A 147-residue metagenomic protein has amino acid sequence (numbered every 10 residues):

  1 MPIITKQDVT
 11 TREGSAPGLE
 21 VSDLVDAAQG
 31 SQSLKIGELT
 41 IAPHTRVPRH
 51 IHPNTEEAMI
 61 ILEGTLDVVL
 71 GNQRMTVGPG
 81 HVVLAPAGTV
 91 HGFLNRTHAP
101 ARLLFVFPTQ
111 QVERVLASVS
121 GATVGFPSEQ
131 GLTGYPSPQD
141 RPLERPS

Functional and structural regions predicted by a protein language model:
M1-S33, S118-S147: A short, N-terminal "cap"/entry segment at the start of jelly-roll beta-barrel domains of the cupin/DSBH fold
E20-D23, G37-H52: Conserved short histidine dyad/triad with adjacent acidic residue
E38, L84, A99-R114: A short hydrophobic beta-strand segment most commonly corresponding to one strand of the jelly-roll/cupin
L39, T65, Q73-M75: Well-ordered beta-strand scaffold positions
P43, N54-T55, Q73, T89-V90 (+2 more regions): A generic "binding-loop/recognition-motif" signal
R49-H50, V68-V69, A85, H91-T97 (+1 more regions): Short beta-strand His + acidic residue motifs that chelate non-heme Fe in jelly-roll/DSBH and cupin folds
N54-E56, I60-L66, G71: Glycine- and acidic-residue-biased ligand/ion/polar-headgroup-sensing regions
N72-A87: Short acidic-glycine-tyrosine-enriched beta hairpin
